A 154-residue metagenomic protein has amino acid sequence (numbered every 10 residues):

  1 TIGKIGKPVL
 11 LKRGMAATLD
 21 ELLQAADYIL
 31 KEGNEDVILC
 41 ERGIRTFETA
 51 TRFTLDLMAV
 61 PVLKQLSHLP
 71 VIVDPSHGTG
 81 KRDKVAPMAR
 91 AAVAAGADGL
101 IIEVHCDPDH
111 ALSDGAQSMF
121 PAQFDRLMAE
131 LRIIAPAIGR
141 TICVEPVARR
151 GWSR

Functional and structural regions predicted by a protein language model:
T1-M58: Conserved anion-binding
I2, I29, L63, A91-A92: Generic structural signal for hydrophobic
L11, L63, D74, A92 (+1 more regions): Conserved, mostly hydrophobic/aromatic
G14-A16, R42-T46, P70, S76-G80 (+1 more regions): Active-site beta-loop-alpha junctions enriched in small/polar residues
D20-A25, G80-D98, C106, P146-S153: Catalytic cores of alpha/beta
E35-E41, A97-H105: Non-cysteine beta-strand/loop elements that form the S-adenosyl-L-methionine
R52-M58, D83-R90, Q117-P121: Charged helix-capping and loop-helix junction motifs
D107-R140: C-terminal helical cap(s) of enzyme catalytic domains, especially alpha/beta-barrels
